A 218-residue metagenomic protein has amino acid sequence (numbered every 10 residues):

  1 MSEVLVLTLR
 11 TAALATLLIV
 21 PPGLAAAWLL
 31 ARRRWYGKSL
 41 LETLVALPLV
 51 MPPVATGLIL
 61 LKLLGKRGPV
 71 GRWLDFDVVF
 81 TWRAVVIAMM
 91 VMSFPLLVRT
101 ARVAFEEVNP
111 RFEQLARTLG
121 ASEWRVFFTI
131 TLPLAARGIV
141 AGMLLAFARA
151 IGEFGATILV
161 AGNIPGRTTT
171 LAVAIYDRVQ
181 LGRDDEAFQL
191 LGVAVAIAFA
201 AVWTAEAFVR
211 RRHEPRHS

Functional and structural regions predicted by a protein language model:
M1-E106, I130-G155, R178, A187-R210: Membrane-water interface segments at the C-terminal ends of transmembrane alpha-helices in multi-pass inner-membrane
Y36, S122-E123: Short coil/turn motifs that cap or connect alpha-helices
L49, P110, G162: Short, conserved catalytic or interaction motifs in soluble domains
L61-K62, A156-G182: Glycine-rich helix-loop "coupling/hinge" segments at transmembrane-helix boundaries in multipass transporters
R102-E113, E123: Membrane-helix/interface signature in polytopic inner-membrane proteins
A116: The alpha-helix within a helix-turn-helix
L119-A121, P133: Glycine/proline-centered hinge or cleavage motifs at structural transition points of membrane proteins
V209-S218: Short cytosolic juxtamembrane segments of multi-pass membrane proteins
